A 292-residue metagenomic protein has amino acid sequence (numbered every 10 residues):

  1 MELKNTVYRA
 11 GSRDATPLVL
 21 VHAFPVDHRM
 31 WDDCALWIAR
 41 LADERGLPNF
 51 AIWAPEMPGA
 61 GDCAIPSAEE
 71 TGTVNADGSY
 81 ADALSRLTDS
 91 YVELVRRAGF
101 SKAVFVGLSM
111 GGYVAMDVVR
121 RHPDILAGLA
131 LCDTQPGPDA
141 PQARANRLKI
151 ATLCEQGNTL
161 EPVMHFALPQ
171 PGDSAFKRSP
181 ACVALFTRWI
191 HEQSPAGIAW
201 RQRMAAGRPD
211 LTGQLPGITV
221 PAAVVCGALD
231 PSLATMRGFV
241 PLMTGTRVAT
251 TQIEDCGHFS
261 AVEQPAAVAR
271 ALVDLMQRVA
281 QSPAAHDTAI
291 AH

Functional and structural regions predicted by a protein language model:
E2-S12, R29-V106, R121-H122, R270-V273: Active-site loop/oxyanion-hole signature of alpha/beta-hydrolase fold enzymes
A15-A23: Short beta-strand element of the alpha/beta-hydrolase
A23-V26, S109: Active-site glycine-rich loops that stabilize anionic/oxyanionic intermediates across multiple enzyme folds
P25, M57-A64, P136, G257-S260: Alpha/beta-hydrolase active-site loop signature
W37, T219-G257, V262: Conserved loop-alpha-helix segment in the C-terminal half of the alpha/beta-hydrolase fold that carries the catalytic
Y113-E161: Flexible "cap/lid" loop of the alpha/beta hydrolase fold
D139-A145, G157-G217: Conserved alpha/beta-hydrolase catalytic His-Asp/Glu region
T246-H292: Catalytic active-site module of serine/aspartate enzymes centered on a nucleophile-bearing elbow/loop
